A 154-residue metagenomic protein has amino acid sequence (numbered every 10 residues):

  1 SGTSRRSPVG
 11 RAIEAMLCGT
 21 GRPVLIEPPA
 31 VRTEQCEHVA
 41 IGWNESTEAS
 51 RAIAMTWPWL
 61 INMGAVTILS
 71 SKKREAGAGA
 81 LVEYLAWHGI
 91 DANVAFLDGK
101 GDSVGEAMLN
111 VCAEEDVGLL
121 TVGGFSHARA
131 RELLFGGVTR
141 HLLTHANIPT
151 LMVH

Functional and structural regions predicted by a protein language model:
S1-R32, C112-H154: Gly/Ser-rich helix-loop-strand patches that form or flank binding pockets for ribonucleotide-derived cofactors
G2-R5, N44-E45, F96-K100: Short, flexible loop segments at the rims of nucleotide/cofactor-binding pockets, characterized by
R6-R22, P28-I90: Short acidic/Ser/Thr-enriched loop-to-helix initiation segments
A12, E37, V94-K100, F135: Solvent-exposed, well-ordered amphipathic alpha-helical segments that flank/support binding or catalytic loops
A65-R131: Glycine/small-residue-rich hydrophobic helix-like segments
